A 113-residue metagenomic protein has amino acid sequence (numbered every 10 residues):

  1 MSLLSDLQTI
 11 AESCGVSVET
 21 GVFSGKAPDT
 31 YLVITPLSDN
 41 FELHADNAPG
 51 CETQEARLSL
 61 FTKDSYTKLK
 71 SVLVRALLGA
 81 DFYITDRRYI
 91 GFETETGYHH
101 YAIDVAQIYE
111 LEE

Functional and structural regions predicted by a protein language model:
M1, S5-Q8, S24, N47-G50 (+3 more regions): Compositionally biased, intrinsically disordered low-complexity segments enriched in polar/Pro/Gly and often Gln
M1-H44: Small/polar-rich, solvent-exposed N-terminal microdomains that initiate assembly or binding
D6-T9, K68, V72: Long, highly charged amphipathic alpha-helices
E42, Y66-K68, L111-E113: Residue-level signal for secondary-structure boundary sites
L43-N47, K70-S71: Short, glycine/acidic-enriched capping/hinge loops at junctions between secondary-structure elements
E52-D64, Y98-Y109: Oligomerization/assembly interface segments of phage tail-like spikes and tubes
S71-E113: Acidic-leaning, charged glycine-interspersed low-complexity segments
